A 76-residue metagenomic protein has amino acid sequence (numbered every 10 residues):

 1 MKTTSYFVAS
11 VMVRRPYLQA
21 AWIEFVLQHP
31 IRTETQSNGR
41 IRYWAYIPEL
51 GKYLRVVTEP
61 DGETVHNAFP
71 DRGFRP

Functional and structural regions predicted by a protein language model:
M1-P76: Ribonuclease/tRNase effector modules and their secretory precursors
